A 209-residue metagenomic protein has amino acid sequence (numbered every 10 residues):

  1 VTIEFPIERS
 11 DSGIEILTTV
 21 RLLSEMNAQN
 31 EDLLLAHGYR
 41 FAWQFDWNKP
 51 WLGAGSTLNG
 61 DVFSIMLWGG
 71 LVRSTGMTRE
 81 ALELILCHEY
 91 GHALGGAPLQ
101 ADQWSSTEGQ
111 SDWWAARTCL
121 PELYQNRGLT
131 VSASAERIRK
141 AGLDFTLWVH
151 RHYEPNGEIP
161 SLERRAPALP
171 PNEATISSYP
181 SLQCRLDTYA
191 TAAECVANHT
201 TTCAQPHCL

Functional and structural regions predicted by a protein language model:
V1-T75, P121-L209: C-terminal capping/extension segments of zinc metalloprotease domains
R21, E25, A81, I85 (+3 more regions): Extracytoplasmic/secreted proteins, especially bacterial periplasmic and envelope-associated proteins
A54, T78-E80, G95-P98, C208: Generic detector of ordered, mature protein regions
F63-I65, R79-G95: Short, contiguous hydrophobic alpha-helices characteristic of membrane insertion segments
L67-L84, A101-D102: Short pre-active-site segment immediately N-terminal to the catalytic Zn-binding motif
Y90-S106, Q110, R117-N126: Catalytic Zn2+-binding segment of zinc metalloproteases
